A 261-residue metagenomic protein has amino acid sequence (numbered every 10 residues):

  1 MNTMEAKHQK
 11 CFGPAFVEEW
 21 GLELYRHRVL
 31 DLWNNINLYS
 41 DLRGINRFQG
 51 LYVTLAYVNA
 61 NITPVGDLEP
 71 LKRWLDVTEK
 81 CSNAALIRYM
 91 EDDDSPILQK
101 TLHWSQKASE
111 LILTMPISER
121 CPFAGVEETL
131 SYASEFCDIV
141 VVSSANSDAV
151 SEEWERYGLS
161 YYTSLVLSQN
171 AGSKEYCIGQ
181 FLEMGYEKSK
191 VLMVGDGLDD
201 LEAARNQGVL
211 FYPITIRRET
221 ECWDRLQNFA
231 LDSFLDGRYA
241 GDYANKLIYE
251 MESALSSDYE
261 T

Functional and structural regions predicted by a protein language model:
M1-N2, L201: Catalytic P-loop NTPase motifs of RecA-like helicase/translocase cores
N2-S151, D242: Alpha-helical substrate-recognition element adjacent to the catalytic core
S118-D138, A145-T261: C-terminal cap/substrate-recognition subdomain and adjoining C-terminal extension of metal-dependent phosphatase-like
